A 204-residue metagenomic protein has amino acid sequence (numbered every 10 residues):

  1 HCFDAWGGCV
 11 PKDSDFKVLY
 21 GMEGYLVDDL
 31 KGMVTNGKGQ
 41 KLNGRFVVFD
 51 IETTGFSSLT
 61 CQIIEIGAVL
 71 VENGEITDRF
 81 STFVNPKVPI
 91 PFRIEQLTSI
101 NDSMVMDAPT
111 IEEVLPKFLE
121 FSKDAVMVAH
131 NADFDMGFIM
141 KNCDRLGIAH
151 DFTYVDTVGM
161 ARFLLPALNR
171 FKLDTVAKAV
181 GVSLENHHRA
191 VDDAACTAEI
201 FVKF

Functional and structural regions predicted by a protein language model:
H1-F49, A132, G137-F138, C143 (+3 more regions): Phosphodiester-processing cores and adjacent nucleic acid-binding clamps
Y20, I76-T77, L165, K203: Generic alpha-helical hydrophobic packing signal
M22, H187-A190: Acidic carboxylate-rich catalytic motifs and surrounding loops in phosphoryl-/glycosyl-chemistry enzymes
T35-K38, I200-F204: Conserved "right-hand" nucleotidyltransferase catalytic core of DNA-directed polymerases
L42-F152, P166-H188: Conserved non-catalytic scaffold segment of RNase H-like nuclease domains
T53-G55, G159, C196: Short, glycine/acidic-enriched loop or turn micro-motifs at the edges of active sites
S122, C143, A161, F201-F204: Hydrophobic residues within well-ordered, non-membrane alpha-helices that form the packing/core of soluble catalytic
R189-V202: Acidic, divalent-metal-coordinating active-site segment for phosphoryl/phosphodiester hydrolysis, typified by short
